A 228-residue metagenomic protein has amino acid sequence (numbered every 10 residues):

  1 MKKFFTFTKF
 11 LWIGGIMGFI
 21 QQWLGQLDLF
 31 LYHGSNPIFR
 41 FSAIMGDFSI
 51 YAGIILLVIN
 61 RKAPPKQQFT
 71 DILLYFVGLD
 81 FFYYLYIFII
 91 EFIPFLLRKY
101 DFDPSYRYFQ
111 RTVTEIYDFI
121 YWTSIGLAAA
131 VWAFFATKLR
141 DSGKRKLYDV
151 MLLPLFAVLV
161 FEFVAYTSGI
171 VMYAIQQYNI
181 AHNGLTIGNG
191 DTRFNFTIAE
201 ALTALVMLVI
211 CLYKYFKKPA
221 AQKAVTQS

Functional and structural regions predicted by a protein language model:
K3-F4, L212-V225: Membrane-interface capping segments at transmembrane-helix boundaries
F7-W23, T203-I210: Alpha-helical transmembrane segments
G15-G25, F76-Y86, P154-T167: Aromatic-anchored segments of alpha-helical transmembrane domains
G18-L57: Hydrophobic transmembrane alpha-helices
F30-F39, F92-I116, S168-F196: Interfacial non-cytosolic loop connecting adjacent transmembrane helices
F39-Y51, T114-G126, N189-L205: Alpha-helical transmembrane segments of polytopic membrane proteins
S49-Q68, W132: Canonical alpha-helical transmembrane segments
L85-L159: Membrane-proximal helix-loop-helix units in multi-pass membrane proteins
